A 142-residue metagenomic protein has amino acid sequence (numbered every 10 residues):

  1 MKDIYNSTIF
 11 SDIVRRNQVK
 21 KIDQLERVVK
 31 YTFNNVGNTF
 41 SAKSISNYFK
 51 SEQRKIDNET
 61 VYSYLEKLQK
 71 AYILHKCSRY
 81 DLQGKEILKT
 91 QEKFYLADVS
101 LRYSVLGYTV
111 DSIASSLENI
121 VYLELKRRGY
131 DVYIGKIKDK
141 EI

Functional and structural regions predicted by a protein language model:
K2-I142: Accessory nucleic acid-recognition modules appended to NTPase machines
